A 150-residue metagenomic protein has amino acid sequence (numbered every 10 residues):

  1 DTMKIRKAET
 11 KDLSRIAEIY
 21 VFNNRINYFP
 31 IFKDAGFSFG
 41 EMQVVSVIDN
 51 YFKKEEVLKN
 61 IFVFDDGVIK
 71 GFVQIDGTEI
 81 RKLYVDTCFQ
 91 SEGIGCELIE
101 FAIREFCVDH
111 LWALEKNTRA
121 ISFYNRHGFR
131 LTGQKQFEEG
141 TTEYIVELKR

Functional and structural regions predicted by a protein language model:
K4-E18: A short beta-loop-alpha structural element at the N-terminal edge of CoA-dependent acyl/N-acetyltransferase catalytic
V21-N50: Conserved GNAT-fold acetyl-CoA-binding loop/helix
L58-G71: Conserved beta-hairpin
E79-Q90, A113-L114: A short, internal acetyl-CoA/4′-phosphopantetheine-binding micro-motif in the GNAT/acyltransferase core
V85, S91-R104, S122, R126: Conserved acetyl-CoA-binding loop-helix of GNAT-fold acetyltransferases
C96-E97, K116-Q134, E138, T142: Conserved active-site alpha-helix within GNAT-family acetyltransferase domains
R104-K116: Conserved GNAT acetyl-CoA-binding A-motif
